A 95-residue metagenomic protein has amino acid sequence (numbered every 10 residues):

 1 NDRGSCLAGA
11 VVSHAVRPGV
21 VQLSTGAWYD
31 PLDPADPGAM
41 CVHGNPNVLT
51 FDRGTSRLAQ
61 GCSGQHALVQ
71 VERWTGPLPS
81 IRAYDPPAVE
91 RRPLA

Functional and structural regions predicted by a protein language model:
N1-A95: Long, contiguous, secondary-structure-rich segments that constitute the structural scaffold of globular domains
